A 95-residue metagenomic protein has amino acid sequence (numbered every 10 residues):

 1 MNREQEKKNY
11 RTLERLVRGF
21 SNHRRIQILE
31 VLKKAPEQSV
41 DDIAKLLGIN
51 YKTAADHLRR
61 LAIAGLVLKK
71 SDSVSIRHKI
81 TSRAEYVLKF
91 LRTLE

Functional and structural regions predicted by a protein language model:
N2-I26: Short alpha-helical segments that sit at the start of domains
T12-L13, V17, K34, S75-E95: Conserved segment of winged-helix/HTH DNA-binding domains
H23, A35-S39: Short capping segments at the starts of secondary-structure elements
I26-E30, Y86: Pre-recognition alpha-helix immediately N-terminal to the DNA-recognition helix within helix-turn-helix or winged-helix
K45, A62-I63: Alpha-helical residues within the helix-turn-helix
L58-R59: Short, hydrophobic-biased segments on the C-terminal half of alpha helices that form "recognition helices"
I63-S73, K79: Beta-hairpin "wing" of winged helix-turn-helix
